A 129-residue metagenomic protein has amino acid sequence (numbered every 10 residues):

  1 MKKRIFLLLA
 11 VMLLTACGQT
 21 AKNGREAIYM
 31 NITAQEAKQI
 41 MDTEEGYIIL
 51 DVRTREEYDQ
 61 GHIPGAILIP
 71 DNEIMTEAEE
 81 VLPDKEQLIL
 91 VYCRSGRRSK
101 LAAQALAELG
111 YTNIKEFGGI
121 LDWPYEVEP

Functional and structural regions predicted by a protein language model:
K2-R4, C17-I40, Y47, E56-L88 (+1 more regions): Rhodanese-like catalytic fold shared by cysteine-dependent sulfurtransferases and DSP/PTP-type phosphatases
I5-L13: Sec-dependent N-terminal signal peptides
I49-D51: Structural scaffold elements adjacent to functional motifs in cytosolic proteins
